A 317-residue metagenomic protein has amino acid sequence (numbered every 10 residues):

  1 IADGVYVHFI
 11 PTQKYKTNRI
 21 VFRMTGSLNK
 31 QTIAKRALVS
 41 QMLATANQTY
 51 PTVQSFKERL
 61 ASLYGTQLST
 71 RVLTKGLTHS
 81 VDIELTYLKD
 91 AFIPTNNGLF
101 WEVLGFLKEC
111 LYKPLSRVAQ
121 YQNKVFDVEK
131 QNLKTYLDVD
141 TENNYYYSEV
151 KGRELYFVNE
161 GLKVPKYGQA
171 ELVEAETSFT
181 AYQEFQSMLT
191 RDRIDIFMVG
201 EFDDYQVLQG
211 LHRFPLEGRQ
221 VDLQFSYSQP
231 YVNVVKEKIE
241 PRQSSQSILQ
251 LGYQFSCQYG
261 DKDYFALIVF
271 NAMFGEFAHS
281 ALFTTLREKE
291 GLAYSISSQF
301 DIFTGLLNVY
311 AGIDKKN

Functional and structural regions predicted by a protein language model:
I1-L63, Q169-L172, Y182-T285: His/Glu-rich zincin catalytic helix
H8-I10, K16-N29, A34-R36, V53-E109 (+5 more regions): M16 family metallopeptidases and their MPP-like homologs
Q41-T45, L63, F106-P114, N132 (+2 more regions): Structured segments of extracytoplasmic/periplasmic soluble domains in secreted or envelope-associated proteins
A46-T49, A91-P94, K113-Q122: Short, polar/flexible loop-turn hinges at active-site or ligand-entry regions and domain interfaces
K57, K113-L137, L223-Y231: Acidic/histidine-enriched alpha-helical segments
P94-W101, G105, A119-D127, Q131 (+4 more regions): Short, amphipathic alpha-helical segments
G105-R117, R213-V221: A common structural junction motif
K134-T190: Scaffold signal of the M16-like zinc-metallopeptidase fold and its non-catalytic homologs
